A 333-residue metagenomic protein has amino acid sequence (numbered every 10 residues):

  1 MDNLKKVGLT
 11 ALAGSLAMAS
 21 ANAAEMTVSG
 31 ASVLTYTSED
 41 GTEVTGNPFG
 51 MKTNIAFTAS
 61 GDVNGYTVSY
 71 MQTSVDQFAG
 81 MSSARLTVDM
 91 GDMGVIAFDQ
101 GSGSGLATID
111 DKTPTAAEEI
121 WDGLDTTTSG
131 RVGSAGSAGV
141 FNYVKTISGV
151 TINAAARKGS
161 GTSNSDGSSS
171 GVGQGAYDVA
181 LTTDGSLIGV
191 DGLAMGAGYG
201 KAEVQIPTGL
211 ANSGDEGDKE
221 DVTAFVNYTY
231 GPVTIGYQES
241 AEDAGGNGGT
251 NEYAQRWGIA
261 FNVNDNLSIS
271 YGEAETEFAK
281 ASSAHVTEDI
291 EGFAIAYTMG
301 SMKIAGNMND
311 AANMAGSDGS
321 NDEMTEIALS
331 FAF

Functional and structural regions predicted by a protein language model:
M1-F333: Outer-membrane beta-barrel proteins
